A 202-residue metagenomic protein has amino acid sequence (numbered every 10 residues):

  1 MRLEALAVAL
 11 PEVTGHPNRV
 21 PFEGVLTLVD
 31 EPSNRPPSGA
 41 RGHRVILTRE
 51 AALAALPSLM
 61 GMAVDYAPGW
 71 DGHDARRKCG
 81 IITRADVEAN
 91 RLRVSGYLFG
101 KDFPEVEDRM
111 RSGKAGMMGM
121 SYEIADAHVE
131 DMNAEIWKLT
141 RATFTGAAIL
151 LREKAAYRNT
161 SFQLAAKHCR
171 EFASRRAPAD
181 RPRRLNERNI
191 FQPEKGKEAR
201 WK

Functional and structural regions predicted by a protein language model:
M1-F22, N133-E135, Q163-K202: Intrinsically disordered, low-complexity terminal tails
M1-L59, R175: Polar/acidic, low-complexity leader/linker segments enriched in S/T/G and N/D
L6-V13, R76-V87, H128: Short amphipathic beta-strand and strand-loop transition segments with alternating hydrophobic
P17, V64, H73, A85 (+5 more regions): Intrinsic-disorder/low-complexity regions
L26-P37, A54, W70-D74, K101-E107 (+1 more regions): Short, surface-exposed beta-strand/loop "edge" segments at domain boundaries and coil↔beta transitions
P36-R49, A55-A63, E105-A125: Extended Gly/Ser/Thr-rich low-complexity repeat segments, especially those forming or decorating extracellular
A54-L92, G96: A broadly used, surface-exposed interaction patch
T83-S174: Residue microenvironments linked to proteolytic maturation and disulfide-stabilized extracellular modules
